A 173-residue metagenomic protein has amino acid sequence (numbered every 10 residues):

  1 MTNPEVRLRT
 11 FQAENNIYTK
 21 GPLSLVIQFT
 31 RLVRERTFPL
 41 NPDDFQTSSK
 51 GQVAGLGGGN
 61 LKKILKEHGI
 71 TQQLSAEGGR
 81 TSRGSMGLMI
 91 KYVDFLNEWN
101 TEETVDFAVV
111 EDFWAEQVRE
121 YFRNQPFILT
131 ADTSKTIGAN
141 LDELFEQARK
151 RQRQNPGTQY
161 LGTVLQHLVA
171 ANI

Functional and structural regions predicted by a protein language model:
T2-P156: Interfaces and regulatory segments of ATP-dependent nucleotide/adenylate/phosphodiester-chemistry enzymes
Q147-I173: Acidic-basic catalytic patches of nuclease active cores, encompassing PD-(D/E)XK and other metal-cofactor nuclease
